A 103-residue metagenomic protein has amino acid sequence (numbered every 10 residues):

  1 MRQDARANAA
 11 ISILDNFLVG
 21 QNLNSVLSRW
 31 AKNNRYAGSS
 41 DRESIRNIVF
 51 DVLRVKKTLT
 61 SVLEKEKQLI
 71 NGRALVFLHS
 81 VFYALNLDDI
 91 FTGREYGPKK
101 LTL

Functional and structural regions predicted by a protein language model:
M1-L103: Class I Rossmann-like S-adenosyl-L-methionine
